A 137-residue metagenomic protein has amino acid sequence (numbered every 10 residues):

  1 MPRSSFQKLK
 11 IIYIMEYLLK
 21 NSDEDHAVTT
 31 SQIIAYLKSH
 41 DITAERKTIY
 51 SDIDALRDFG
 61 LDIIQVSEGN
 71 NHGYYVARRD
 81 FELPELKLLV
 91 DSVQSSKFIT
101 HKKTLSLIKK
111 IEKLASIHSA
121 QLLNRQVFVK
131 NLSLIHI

Functional and structural regions predicted by a protein language model:
M1-L88: Short, basic/aromatic recognition patches that contact phosphate-bearing ligands
D80-L134: Bulky hydrophobic/aromatic content
